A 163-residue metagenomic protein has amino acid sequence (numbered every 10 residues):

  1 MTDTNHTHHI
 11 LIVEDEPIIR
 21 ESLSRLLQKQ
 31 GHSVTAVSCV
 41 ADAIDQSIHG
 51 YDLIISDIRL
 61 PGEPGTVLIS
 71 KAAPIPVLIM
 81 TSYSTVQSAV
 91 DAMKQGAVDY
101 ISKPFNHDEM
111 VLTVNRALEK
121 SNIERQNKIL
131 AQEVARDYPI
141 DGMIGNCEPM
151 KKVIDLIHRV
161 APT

Functional and structural regions predicted by a protein language model:
M1-L11: Non-catalytic signal-transmission and effector/linker regions of two-component phosphorelay proteins
N5, E16-T35: Two-component/phosphorelay signaling modules centered on CheY-like receiver
L11, T35-L53: Acidic, metal-coordinating helix/loop segments flanking the phosphotransfer/catalytic sites of two-component signaling
C39, P64-V67: Acidic catalytic/metal-coordinating carboxylates
D57, T81: Active-site residues of response regulator receiver
T85-Q87, F105-N115: C-terminal output helix
A131-T163: AAA+ ATPase active-site-proximal loops
